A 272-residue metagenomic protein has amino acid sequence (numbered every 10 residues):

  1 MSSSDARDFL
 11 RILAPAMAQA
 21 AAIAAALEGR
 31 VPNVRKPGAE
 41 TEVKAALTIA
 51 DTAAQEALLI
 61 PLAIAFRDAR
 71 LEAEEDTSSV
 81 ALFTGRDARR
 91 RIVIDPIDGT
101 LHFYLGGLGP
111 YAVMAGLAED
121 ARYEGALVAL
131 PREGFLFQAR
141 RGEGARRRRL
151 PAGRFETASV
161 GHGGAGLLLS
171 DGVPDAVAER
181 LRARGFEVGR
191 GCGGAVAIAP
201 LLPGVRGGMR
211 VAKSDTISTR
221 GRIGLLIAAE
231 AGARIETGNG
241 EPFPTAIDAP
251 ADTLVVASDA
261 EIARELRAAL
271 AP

Functional and structural regions predicted by a protein language model:
M1-I97: N-terminal subdomain of lithium-sensitive/metallo-dependent phosphomonoesterases centered on the IMPase/IPPase/PAP
A20, A24, D51, L62 (+5 more regions): Residue-level signal for inorganic ion chemistry
P37-T41, A81, D98-A112, P203-I223: Short, charged helix-to-loop "capping" segments that act as catalytic/coupling loops
R67, D87-R89, Y123, G164 (+1 more regions): Short coil/turn connectors at secondary-structure junctions
E74-E75, P96-I97, P131, D171-G172 (+2 more regions): Fold-independent oxyanion-binding glycine-rich loops and adjacent beta-strand/coil segments at enzyme active sites
F83-R146: DPxDG-like acidic metal-binding loop motif
G144-R147, P151-G153, E261-E265: Short helix-loop capping/hinge motifs at secondary-structure junctions, enriched in acidic/polar residues
T157-P272: An extended, acidic
